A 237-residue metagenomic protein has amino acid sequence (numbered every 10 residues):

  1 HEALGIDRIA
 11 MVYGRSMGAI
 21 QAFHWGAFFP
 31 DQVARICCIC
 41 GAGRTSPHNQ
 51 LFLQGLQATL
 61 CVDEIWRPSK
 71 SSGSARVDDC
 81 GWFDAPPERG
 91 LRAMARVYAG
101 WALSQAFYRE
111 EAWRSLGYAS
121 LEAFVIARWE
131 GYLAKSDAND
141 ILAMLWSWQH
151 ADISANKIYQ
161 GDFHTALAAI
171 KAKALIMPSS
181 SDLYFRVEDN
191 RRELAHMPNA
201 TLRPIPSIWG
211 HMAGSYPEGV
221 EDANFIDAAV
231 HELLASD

Functional and structural regions predicted by a protein language model:
H1-M11, I20-H24, F28-P30: Conserved acidic catalytic loop of the alpha/beta-hydrolase fold
V12-G14, I39: Short beta-strand immediately N-terminal to the catalytic nucleophile in serine-hydrolase-like folds
Q32-G131: Alpha/beta-hydrolase-fold enzymes
A127-R128, A143-A166: Active-site nucleophile elbow and catalytic-triad environment of alpha/beta-hydrolase enzymes
Y159, L183-D189: Conserved alpha/beta-hydrolase "acid-adjacent" motif
I170, I176-P178: Short beta-strand/loop motif that positions the catalytic acidic residue of the alpha/beta-hydrolase fold
R191-D237: Catalytic active-site module of serine/aspartate enzymes centered on a nucleophile-bearing elbow/loop
